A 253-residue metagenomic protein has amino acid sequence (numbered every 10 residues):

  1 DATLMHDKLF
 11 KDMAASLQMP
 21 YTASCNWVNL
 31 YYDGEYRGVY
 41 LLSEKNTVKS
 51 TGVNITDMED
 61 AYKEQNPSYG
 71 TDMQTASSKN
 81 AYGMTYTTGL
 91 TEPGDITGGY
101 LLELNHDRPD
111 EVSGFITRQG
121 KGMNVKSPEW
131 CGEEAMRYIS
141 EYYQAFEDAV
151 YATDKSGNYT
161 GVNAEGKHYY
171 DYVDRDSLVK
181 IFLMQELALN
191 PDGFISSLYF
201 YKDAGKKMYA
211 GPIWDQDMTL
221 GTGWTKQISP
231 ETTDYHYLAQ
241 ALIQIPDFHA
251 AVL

Functional and structural regions predicted by a protein language model:
D1-L253: Phosphate/dinucleotide-binding and metal-coordinating scaffold of catalytic cores in nucleotide-dependent enzymes
